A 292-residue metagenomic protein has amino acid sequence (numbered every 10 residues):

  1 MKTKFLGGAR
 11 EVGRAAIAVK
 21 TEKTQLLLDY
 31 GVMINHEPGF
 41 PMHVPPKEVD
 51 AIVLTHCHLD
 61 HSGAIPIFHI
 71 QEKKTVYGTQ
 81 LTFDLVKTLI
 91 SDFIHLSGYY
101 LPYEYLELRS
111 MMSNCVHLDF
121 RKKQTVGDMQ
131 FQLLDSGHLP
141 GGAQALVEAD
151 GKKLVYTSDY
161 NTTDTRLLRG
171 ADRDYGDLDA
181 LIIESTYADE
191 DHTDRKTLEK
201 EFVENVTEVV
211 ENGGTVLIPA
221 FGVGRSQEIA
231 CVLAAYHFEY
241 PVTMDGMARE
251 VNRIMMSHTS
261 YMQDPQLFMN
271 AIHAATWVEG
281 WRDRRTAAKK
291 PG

Functional and structural regions predicted by a protein language model:
M1-K47, H117-R169, D283-P291: Core dinuclear metal-dependent hydrolase active-site scaffold
T3, D29, H56-C57, V86 (+4 more regions): Divalent metal-coordination and catalytic microenvironments
A9-R14, A18-K74, G78-S113, T162-G170 (+1 more regions): Pre-active-site segment of Zn-dependent metallo-hydrolases
Y30, V147-E201, N212: Metallo-beta-lactamase
K74-V86, I182, Y240-V251: Short internal beta-strands
Y77-L81, V155, A180-E190, V209-S226: Divalent metal-dependent hydrolysis catalytic cores, especially in the metallo-beta-lactamase
K87-G142, S260-G292: Metallo-beta-lactamase
E204-G292: Hard-cation-handling environments
